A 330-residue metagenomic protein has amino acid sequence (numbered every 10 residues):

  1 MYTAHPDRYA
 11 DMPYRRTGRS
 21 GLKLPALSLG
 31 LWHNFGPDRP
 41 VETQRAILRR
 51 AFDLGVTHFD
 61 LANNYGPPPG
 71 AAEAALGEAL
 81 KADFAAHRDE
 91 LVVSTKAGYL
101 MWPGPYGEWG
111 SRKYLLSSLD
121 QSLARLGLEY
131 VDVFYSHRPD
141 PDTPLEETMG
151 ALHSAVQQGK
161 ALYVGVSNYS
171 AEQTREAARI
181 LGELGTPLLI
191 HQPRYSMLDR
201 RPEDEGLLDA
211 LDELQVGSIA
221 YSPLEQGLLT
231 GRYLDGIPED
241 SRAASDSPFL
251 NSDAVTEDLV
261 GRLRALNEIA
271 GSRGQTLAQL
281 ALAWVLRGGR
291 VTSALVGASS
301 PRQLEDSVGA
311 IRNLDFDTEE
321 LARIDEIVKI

Functional and structural regions predicted by a protein language model:
M1-L91: N-terminal binding-site loop/beta-alpha segment at the start of enzyme catalytic domains that lines or forms
Y2-D11, P141-I330: Beta/alpha (TIM)-barrel catalytic core signal, keyed to glycine-rich beta->alpha loops juxtaposed to Asp/Glu that bind
G18-G36, S94-G107, Y130, Y135: N-terminal small/glycine-rich loop or linker at the start of catalytic domains across soluble metabolic enzymes
P25-L29, F59-L61, L91-T95, F134-S136 (+4 more regions): Hydrophobic faces of well-ordered beta-strands that scaffold small-molecule active sites in alpha/beta enzyme cores
R39-F52, G110-L126, T174-A178: Short, acidic/polar
R39-T43, A71, A75, Y106-Y114 (+2 more regions): Alpha-helix N-cap and loop-to-helix initiation/capping positions
F84, D120-E129, G182, G274: Phosphate/pyrophosphate-binding loops at sites that engage ATP/ADP/AMP, CoA/4′-phosphopantetheine, polyphosphate
L123-T143: Active-site groove signature of glycoside hydrolases
